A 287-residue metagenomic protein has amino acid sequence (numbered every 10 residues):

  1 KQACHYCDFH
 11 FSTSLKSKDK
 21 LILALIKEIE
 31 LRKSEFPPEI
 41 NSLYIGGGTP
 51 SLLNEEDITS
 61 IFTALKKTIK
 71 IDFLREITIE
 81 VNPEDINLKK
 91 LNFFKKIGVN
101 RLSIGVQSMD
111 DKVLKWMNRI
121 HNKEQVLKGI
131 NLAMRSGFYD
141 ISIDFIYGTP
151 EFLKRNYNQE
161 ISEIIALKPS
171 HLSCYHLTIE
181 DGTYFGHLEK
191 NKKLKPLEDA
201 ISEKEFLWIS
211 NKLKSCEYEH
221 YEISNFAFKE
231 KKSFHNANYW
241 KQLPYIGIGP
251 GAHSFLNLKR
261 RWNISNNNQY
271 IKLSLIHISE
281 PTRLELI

Functional and structural regions predicted by a protein language model:
K1-F9: Local cysteine-cluster metal-coordination motifs and their immediate loop/turn environment, predominantly Fe-S cluster
F11-K33, E39-L275, S279, R283: C-terminal scaffold of the Radical SAM
L286: Cationic, low-complexity basic patches in intrinsically disordered or flexible, solvent-exposed regions
